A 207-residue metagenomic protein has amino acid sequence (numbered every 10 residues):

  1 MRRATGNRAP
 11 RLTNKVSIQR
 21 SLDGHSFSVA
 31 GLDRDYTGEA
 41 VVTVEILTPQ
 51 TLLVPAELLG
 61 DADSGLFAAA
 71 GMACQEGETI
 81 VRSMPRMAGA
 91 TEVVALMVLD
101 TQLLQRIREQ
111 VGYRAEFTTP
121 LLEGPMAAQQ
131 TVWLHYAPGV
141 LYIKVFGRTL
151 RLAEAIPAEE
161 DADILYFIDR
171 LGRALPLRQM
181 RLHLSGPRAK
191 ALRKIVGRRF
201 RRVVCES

Functional and structural regions predicted by a protein language model:
M1-S207: Hydrophobic/aromatic-enriched cytosolic interaction surfaces used to assemble or bind macromolecules
